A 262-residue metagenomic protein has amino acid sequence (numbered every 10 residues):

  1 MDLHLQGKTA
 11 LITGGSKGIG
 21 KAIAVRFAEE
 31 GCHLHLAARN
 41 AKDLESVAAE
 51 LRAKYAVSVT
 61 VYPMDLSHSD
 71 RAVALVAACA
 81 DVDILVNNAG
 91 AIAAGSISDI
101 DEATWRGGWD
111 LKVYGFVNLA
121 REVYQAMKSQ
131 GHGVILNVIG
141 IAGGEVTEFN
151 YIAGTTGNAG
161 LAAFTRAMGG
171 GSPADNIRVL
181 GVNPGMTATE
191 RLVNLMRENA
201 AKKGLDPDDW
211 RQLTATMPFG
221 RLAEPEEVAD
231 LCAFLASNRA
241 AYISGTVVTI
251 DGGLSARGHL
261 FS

Functional and structural regions predicted by a protein language model:
T9, S16-G18: Conserved glycine-rich cofactor-binding loop
E30-V47: Conserved glycine-rich Rossmann-like NAD(P)H-binding loop of the short-chain dehydrogenase/reductase
S96-I97, T104-W109, L213: Substrate-binding pocket helix/loop in short-chain dehydrogenase/reductase
Q125, G170-G171, A241: Alpha-helical segment proximal to the catalytic Tyr-Lys
L136-G160, T165-A174, M186-T187: Catalytic loop of short-chain dehydrogenase/reductase
P173-R178, I243-G245: Short, small/polar-rich loop/turn modules that mediate ligand/substrate recognition or access, typified
E227, A241-S255: Short-chain dehydrogenase/reductase
